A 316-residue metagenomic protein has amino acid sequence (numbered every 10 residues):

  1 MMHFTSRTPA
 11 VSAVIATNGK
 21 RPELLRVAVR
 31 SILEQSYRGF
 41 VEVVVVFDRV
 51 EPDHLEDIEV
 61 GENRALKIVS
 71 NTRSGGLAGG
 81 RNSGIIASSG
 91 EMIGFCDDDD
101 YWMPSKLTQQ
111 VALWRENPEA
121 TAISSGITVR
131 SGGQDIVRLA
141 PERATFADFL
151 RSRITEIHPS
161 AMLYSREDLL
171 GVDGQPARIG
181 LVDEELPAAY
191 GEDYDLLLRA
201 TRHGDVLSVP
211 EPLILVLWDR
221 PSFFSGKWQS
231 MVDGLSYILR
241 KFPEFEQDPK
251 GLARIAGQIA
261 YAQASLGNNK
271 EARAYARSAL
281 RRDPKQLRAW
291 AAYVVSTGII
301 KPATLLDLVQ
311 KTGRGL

Functional and structural regions predicted by a protein language model:
M1-S31: N-proximal low-complexity "stem/linker" segments adjacent to membrane-targeting elements
V14, R143-Q229: Conserved nucleotide-sugar donor-binding catalytic segment
R30-F40: Short, acidic, metal-binding catalytic loop of nucleotide-sugar glycosyltransferases
S31, F47-D57, R73, D97: A conserved acidic beta->alpha catalytic loop
N63-R64, G79, L107-I179: Flexible acidic/His/Gly-enriched loops in nucleotide-sugar-dependent glycosyltransferase catalytic domains
N71-S88: Glycine-rich, basic loop-to-helix element that forms the pyrophosphate-binding segment of sugar-nucleotide handling
I93: Short aromatic/hydrophobic "clamp" motif used to bind/position activated sugar donors
P212, V216-D219, F224-K250, N269-R282: Catalytic core of nucleotide-sugar-dependent glycosyltransferases
